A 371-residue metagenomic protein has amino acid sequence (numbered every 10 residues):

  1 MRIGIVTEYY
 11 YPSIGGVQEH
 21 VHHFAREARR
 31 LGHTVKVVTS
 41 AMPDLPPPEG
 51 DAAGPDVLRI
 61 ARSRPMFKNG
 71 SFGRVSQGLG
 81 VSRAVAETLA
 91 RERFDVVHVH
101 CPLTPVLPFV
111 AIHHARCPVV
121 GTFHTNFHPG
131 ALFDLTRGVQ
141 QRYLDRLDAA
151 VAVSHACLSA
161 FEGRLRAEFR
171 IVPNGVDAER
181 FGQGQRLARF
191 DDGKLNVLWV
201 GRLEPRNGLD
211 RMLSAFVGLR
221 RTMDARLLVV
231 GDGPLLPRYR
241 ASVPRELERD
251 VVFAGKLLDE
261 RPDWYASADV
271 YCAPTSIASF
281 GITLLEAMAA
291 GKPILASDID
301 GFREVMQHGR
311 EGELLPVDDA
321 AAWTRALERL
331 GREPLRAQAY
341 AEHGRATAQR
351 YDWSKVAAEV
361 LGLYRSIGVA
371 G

Functional and structural regions predicted by a protein language model:
A41, A156, G175: Carbohydrate-associated surface elements
P47, A131, S159, V176-G193 (+1 more regions): Acidic anion/phosphate-binding donor-loop and adjacent secondary structure in glycosyltransferase catalytic cores
R189-V217, L228: Conserved donor-binding/catalytic core segment of Leloir-type glycosyltransferases
R240-L257: Nucleotide-activated donor-binding/catalytic signature segment of Leloir-type glycosyltransferases, i.e., the conserved
K256-L257, D263-A268: Short alpha-helical donor nucleotide-sugar binding micro-motif in glycosyltransferases
S276: Aromatic "clamp/platform" in nucleotide-sugar-dependent glycosyltransferases that forms part of the donor/acceptor
P293-A296, M306: Short hydrophobic beta-strand element within catalytic cores of glycosyltransferases and related nucleotide-activated
H308-G309, E313-A320, R329-P334: Conserved acidic donor-binding segment of nucleotide-sugar-dependent glycosyltransferases
